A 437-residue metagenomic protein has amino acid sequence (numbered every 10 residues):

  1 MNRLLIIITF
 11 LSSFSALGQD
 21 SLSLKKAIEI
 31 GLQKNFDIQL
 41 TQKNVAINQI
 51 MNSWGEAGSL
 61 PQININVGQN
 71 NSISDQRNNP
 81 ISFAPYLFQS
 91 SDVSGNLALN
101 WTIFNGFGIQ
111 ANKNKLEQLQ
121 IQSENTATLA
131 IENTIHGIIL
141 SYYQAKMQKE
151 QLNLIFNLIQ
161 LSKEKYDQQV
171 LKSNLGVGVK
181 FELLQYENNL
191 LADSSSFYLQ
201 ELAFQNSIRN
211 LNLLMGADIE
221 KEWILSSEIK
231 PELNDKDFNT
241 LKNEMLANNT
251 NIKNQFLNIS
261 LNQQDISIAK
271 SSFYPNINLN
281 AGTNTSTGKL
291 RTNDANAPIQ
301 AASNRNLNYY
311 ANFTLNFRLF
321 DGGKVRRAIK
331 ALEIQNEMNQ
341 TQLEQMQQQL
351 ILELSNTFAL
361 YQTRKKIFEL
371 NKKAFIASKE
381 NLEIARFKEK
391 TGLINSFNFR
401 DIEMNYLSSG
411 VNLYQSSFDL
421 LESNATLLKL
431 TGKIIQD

Functional and structural regions predicted by a protein language model:
L4-S13: Sec-dependent N-terminal signal peptides
G18-G68, S74, G178-V179, I219-Q263 (+3 more regions): Bacterial Sec-pathway N-terminal export signals of envelope proteins
Q19-S141, I277, A281, G323-R326: Short flexible linkers and secondary-structure junctions
Q39-K43, E56, Q89, I103-I131 (+8 more regions): Sec/SRP-type N-terminal targeting helices
I50, N133-L246, T357-L360, R364 (+1 more regions): Periplasmic alpha-helical coiled-coil/stalk elements that build and connect Gram-negative outer-membrane
N66-W101, S226-L233, S267, N280-F317: Small/polar, glycine/serine/threonine/aspartate-rich low-complexity segments that form flexible
S173-V177, E389-L393, L430: A short glycine-centered flexible hinge/capping loop motif at secondary-structure junctions
N412-D437: Acidic, low-complexity, intrinsically disordered peripheral segments
